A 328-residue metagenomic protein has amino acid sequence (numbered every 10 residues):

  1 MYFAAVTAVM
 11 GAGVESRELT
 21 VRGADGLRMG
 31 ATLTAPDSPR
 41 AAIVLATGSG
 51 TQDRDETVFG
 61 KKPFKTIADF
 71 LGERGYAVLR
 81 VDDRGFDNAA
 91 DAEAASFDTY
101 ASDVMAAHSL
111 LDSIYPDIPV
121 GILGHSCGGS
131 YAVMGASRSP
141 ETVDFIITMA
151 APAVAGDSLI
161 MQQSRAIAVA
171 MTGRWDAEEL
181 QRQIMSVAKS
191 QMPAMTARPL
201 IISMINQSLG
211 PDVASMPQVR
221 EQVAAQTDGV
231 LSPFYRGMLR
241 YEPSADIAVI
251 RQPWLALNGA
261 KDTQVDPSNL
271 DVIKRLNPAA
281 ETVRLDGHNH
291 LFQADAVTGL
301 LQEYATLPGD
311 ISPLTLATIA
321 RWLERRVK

Functional and structural regions predicted by a protein language model:
V9-S38: N-terminal cap/lid segment of alpha/beta-hydrolase-fold proteins
D37-F70: Short, surface-exposed "cap/lid" segments of acyl-processing enzymes
T66-N88: Conserved alpha/beta-hydrolase
A94-I114: Alpha/beta-hydrolase active-site loop
L110-I114, I118-A170: Primarily recognizes the serine-hydrolase "nucleophile elbow" in alpha/beta-hydrolase and SGNH/GDSL folds
M149-G237, Y241-A245: Accessory cap/linker subdomain of secreted extracellular hydrolases
I250, A256-N258: Short beta-strand/loop motif that positions the catalytic acidic residue of the alpha/beta-hydrolase fold
H288-L291, A296-K328: Catalytic active-site module of serine/aspartate enzymes centered on a nucleophile-bearing elbow/loop
